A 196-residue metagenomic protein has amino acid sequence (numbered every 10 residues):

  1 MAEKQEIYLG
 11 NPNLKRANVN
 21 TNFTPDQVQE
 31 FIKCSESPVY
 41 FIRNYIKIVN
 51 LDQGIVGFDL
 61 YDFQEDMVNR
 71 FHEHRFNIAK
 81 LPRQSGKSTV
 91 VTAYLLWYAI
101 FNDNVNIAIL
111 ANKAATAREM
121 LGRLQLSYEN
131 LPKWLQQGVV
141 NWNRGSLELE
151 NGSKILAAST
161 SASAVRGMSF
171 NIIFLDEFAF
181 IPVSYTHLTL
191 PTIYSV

Functional and structural regions predicted by a protein language model:
A2-L188, S195: Phosphate/NTP-binding elements of NTP-utilizing enzymes
